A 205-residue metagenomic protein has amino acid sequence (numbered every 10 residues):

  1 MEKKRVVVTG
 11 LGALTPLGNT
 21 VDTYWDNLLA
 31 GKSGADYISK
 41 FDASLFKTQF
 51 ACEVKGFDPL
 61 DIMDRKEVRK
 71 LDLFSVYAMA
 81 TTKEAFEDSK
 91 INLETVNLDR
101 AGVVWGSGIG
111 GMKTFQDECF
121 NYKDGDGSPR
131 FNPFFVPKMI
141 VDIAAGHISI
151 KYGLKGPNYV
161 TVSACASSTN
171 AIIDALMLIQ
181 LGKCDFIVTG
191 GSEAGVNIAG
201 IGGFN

Functional and structural regions predicted by a protein language model:
M1-E67: ACP-dependent fatty acid/polyketide chain-elongation machinery
E2-K3, P16-N19, A30-I38, E87-D99 (+1 more regions): Acyl-thioester C-C bond-transforming condensing/cleaving domain
L11, G106-G108: Structured loops at beta-to-helix junctions and adjacent beta-edge loops in soluble globular domains
A13, L71, T161: Generic anion/oxyanion-binding catalytic loop in active/binding sites
T23, F74-T81, S167, A171: Generic hydrophobic secondary-structure packing signal
K40-I91, V141-K155: A glycine- and small-residue-enriched flexible loop/hinge segment at structural boundaries
